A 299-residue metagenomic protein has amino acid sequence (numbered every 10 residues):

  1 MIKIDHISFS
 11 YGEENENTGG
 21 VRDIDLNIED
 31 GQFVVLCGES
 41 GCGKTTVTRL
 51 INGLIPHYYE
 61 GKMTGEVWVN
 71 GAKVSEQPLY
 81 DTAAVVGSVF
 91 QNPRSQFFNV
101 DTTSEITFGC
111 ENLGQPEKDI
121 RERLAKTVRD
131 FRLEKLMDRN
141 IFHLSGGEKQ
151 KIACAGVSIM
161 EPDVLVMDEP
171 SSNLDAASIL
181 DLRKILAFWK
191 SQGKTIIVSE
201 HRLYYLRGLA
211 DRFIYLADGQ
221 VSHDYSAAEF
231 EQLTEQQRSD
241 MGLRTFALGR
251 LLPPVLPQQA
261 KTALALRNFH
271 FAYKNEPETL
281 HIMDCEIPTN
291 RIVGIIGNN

Functional and structural regions predicted by a protein language model:
M1-I4, S10-D23, I55-E60, P78 (+1 more regions): A short, flexible loop at the N-terminus of ABC-type nucleotide-binding domains that lies
E60-A72: Conserved ABC transporter NBD signature motif
K118-L136: Conserved ABC ATPase "signature" region
N140-L144, E148: Conserved ABC ATPase signature
C154-A155: Hydrophobic anchor residue at the start of the ABC signature
L165-D168: Catalytic Walker B motif of ABC-type/P-loop ATPase nucleotide-binding domains
E200-H201: H-loop/switch region of ABC-family ATPase nucleotide-binding domains
